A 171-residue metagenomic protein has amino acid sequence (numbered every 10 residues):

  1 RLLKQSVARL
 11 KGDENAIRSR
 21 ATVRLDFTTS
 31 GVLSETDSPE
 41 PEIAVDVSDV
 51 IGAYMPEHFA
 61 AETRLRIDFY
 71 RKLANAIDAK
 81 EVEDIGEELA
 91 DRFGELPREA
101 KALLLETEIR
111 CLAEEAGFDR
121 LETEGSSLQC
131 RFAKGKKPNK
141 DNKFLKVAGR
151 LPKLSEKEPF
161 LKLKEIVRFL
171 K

Functional and structural regions predicted by a protein language model:
R1-K171: Accessory helical-bundle/CTD segments and flexible terminal tails appended to RecA-like ATPase motors
